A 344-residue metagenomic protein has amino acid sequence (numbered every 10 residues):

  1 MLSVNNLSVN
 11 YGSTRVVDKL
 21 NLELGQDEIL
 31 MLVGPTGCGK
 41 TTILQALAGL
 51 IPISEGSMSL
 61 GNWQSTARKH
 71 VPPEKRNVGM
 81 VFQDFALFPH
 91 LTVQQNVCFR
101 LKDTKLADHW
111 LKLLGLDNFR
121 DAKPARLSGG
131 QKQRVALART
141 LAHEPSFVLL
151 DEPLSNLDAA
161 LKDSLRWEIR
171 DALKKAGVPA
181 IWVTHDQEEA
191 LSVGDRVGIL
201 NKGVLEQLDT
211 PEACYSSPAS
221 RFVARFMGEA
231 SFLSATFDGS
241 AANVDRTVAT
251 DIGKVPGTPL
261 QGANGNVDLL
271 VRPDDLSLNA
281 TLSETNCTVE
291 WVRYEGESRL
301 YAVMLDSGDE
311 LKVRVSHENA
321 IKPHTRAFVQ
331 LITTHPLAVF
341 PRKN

Functional and structural regions predicted by a protein language model:
G12, T41, A230, S240-N344: Non-catalytic connector elements of ABC transporters
M31, H70-P72, R76-A86, I181: ABC nucleotide-binding domain signature
V33-P35: The feature captures the beta-strand-to-loop junction immediately N-terminal to the Walker
A48: Helix-to-loop junction immediately C-terminal to a conserved catalytic motif
S54-S57, K202: Conserved coupling/switch loops of ABC nucleotide-binding domains, chiefly the family-specific signature
S57-R76: ABC ATPase NBD Q-loop/coupling interface
N77-G79, T92-F222: ABC ATPase nucleotide-binding domains
